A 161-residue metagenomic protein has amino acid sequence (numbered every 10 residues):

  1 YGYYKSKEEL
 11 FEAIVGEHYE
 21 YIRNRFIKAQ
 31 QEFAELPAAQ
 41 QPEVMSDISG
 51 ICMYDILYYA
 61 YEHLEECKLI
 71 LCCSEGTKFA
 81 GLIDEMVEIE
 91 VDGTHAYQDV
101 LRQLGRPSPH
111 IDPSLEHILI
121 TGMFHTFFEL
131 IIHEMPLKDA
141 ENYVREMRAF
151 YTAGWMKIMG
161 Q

Functional and structural regions predicted by a protein language model:
G2-K5, E9-E35, D47, I51-D55 (+4 more regions): Alpha-helical structural segments
Y19, E43-E65, T121, H125 (+2 more regions): Amphipathic alpha-helical segments that line or abut small-molecule/effector binding pockets and mediate allosteric
Y21-E32, E66, G122-L130: Solvent-exposed, amphipathic alpha-helical segments
A34, A38, L57-T77: Amphipathic alpha-helical segments used for helix-helix packing
A34-V44, Q103-P107: Short helix-coil transition/hinge motifs at the ends and kinks of transmembrane helices, capturing the brief
I51-E62, G76-Q103, P113-T121: Amphipathic alpha-helical packing segments from all-alpha helical-bundle domains
I70-V87, D139-W155: C-terminal/domain-terminus segments
Y97-F150, M159: Hydrophobic/aromatic-rich alpha-helical bundle segments in the mid-to-C-terminal region
